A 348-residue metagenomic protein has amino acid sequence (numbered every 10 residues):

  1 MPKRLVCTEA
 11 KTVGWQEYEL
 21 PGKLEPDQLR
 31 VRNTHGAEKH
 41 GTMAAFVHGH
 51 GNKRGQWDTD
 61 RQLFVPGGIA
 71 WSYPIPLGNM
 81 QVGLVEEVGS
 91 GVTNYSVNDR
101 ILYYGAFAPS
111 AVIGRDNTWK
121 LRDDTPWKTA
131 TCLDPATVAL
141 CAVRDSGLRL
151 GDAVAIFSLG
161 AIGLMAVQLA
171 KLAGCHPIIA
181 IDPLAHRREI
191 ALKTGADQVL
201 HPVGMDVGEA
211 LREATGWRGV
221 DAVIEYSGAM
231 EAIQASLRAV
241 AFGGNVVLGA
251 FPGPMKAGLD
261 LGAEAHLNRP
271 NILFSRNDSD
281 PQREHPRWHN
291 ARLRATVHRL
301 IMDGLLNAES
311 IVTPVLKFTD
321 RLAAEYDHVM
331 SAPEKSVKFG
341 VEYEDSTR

Functional and structural regions predicted by a protein language model:
Y18-Q81: N-terminal glycine-rich beta->alpha transition that marks the start or flank of a dinucleotide-binding site
W71-Y104: A glycine-/small-residue-rich N-terminal strand-loop-strand element that serves as the cofactor-binding glycine loop
P76, Y104-D116: A structural motif shared across PLP-dependent enzymes of the aminotransferase-like
R100, P126-G204, E209: Mid-domain Rossmann-like dinucleotide-binding core that forms the NAD(H)/NADP(H) cofactor-binding site
L148, T194-L273: Glycine-rich cofactor phosphate-binding loops and adjacent beta1-alpha1 units of small-molecule cofactor enzyme domains
L237, E284-R348: C-terminal hydrophobic helical "lid"/dimerization subdomain of Rossmann-like NAD(P)H-dependent oxidoreductases
N245, L259-A308: Rossmann-fold dehydrogenase core element
